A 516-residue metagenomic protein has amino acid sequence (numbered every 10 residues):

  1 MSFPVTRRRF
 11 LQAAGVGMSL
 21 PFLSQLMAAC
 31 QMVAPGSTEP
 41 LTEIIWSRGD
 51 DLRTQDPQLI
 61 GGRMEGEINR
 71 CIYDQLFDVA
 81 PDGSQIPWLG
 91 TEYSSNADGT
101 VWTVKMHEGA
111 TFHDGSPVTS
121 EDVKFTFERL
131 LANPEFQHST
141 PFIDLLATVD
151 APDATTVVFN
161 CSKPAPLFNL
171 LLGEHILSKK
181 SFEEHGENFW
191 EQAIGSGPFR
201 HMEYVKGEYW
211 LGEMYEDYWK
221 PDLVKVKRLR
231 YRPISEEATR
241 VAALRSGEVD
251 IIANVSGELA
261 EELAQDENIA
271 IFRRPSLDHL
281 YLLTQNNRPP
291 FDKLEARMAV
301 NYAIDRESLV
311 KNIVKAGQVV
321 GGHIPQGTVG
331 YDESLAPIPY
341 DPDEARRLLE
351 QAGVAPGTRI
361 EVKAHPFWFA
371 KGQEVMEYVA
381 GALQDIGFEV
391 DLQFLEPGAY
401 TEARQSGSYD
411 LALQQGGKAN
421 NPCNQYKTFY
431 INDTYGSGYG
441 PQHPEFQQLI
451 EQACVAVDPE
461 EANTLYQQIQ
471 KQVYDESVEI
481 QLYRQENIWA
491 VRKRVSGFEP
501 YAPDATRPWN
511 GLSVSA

Functional and structural regions predicted by a protein language model:
S47-A97, E128, I194-G195: N-terminal lobe/hinge region of extracytoplasmic solute-binding protein
P81-S84, L172-R228, D343, R347: Gly/Pro-rich hinge or "lid" segments in bacterial periplasmic/extracellular proteins
K105, S139-S181: Surface-exposed binding/hinge segments that line and control ligand-binding clefts or catalytic entry sites
H107, D217-E262, E389: Ligand-site clamp/hinge motif
N287-T328, K371-V375, Q472-Q481: Periplasmic-binding protein-like
Q318-Q351, F369-E374: Structural transition elements
D385, E389-Y400, K427-K493, A516: Extracytoplasmic/peripheral linker and loop segments enriched in polar/acidic and small residues with frequent Thr/Pro
V491-A516: Long beta-strand-rich cores associated with HINT superfamily self-processing modules
